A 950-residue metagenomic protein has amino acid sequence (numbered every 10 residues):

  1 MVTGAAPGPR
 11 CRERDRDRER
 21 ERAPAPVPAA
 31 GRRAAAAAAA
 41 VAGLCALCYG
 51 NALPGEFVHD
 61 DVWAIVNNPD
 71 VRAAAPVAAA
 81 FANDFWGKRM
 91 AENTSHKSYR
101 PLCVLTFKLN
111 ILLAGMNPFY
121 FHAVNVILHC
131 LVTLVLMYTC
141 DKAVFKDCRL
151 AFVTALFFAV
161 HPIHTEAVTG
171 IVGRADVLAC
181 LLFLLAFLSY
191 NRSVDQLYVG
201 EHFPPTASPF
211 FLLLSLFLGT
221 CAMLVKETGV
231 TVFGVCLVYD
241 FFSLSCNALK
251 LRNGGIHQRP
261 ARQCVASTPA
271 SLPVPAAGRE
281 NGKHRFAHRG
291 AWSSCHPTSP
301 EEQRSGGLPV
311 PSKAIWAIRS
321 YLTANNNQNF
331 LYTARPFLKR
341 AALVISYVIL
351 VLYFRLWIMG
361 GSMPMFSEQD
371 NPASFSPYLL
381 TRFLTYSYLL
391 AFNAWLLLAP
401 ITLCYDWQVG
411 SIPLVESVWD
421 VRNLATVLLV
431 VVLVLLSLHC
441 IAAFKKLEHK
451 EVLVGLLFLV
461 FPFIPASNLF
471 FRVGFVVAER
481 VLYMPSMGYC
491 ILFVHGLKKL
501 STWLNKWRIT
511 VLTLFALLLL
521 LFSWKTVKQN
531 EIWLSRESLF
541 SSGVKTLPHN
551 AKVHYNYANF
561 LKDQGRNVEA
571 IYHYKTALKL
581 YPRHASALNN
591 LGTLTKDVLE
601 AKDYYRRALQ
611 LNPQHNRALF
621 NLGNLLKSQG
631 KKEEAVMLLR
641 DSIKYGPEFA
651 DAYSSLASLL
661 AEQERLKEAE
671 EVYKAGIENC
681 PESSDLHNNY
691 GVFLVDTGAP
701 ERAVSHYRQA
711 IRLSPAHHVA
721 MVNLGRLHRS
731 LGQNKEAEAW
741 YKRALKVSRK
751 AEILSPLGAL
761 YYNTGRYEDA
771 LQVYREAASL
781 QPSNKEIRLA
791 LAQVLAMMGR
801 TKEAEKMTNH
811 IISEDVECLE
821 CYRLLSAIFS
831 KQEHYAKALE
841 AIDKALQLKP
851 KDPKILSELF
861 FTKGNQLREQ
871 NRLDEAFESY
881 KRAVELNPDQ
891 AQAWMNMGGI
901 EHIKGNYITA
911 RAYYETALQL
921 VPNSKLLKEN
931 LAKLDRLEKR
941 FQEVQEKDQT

Functional and structural regions predicted by a protein language model:
V2-T595, L599-N624, E648-D651, S655 (+2 more regions): Polytopic membrane enzymes that build or remodel cell-surface glycoconjugates and lipids
I532-S538, D563-T576, T595-R607, R617 (+13 more regions): Structural signature of tandem alpha-helical TPR/SEL1-like repeats, specifically the intra-repeat loop/turn
T546, L580, L611, Y645 (+8 more regions): Structural marker of alpha-solenoid helical repeat scaffolds
K552-K562, A585-T593, R617-S628, D651-A661 (+8 more regions): Conserved alpha-helical positions within TPR/SEL1-like repeat arrays
V598-A601, H717, A751, N784 (+5 more regions): Alpha-solenoid repeat scaffolds
E817, F861, R868-L926: Ankyrin-repeat and related helical/solenoid repeat scaffolds used for protein-protein interactions
N896, V921, R936-E938, T950: Intrinsically disordered terminal tails
